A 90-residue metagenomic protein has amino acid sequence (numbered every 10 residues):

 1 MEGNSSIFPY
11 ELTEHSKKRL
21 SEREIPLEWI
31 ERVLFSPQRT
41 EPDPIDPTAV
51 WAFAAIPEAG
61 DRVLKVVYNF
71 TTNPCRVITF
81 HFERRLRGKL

Functional and structural regions predicted by a protein language model:
M1-L90: Ribonuclease/tRNase effector modules and their secretory precursors
